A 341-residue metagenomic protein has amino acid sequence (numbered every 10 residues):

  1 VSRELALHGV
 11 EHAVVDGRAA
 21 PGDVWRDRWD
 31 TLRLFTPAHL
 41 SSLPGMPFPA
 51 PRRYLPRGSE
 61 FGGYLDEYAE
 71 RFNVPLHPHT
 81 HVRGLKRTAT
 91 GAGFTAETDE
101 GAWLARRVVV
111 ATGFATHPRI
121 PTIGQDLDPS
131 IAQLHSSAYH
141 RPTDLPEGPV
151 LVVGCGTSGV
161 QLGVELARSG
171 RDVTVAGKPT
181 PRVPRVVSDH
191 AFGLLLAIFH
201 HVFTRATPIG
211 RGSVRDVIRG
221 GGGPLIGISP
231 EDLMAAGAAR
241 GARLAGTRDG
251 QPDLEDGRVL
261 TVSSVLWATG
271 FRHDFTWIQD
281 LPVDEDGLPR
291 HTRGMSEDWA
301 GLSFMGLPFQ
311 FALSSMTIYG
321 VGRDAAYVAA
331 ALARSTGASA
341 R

Functional and structural regions predicted by a protein language model:
V1-R18, G22-V24, R53-R341: Flavin (primarily FAD) cofactor-binding/catalytic cores of flavoenzymes
A20-G45: Redox-cofactor-proximal catalytic regions of oxidoreductases
L43-P47, G306-P308: A short small-residue
P47-R53: A short acidic, helix-capping loop that chelates divalent metal ions and anchors anionic groups
